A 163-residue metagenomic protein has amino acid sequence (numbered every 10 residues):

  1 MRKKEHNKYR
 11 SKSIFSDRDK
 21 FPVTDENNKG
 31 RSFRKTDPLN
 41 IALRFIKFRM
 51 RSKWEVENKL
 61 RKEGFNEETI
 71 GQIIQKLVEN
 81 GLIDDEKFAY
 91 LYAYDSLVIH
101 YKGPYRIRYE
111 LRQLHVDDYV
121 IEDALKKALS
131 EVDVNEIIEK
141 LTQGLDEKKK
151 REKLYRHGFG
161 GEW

Functional and structural regions predicted by a protein language model:
M1-W163: An alpha-helical, amphipathic repeat domain used for nucleic-acid recognition, typified by the mTERF helical solenoid
